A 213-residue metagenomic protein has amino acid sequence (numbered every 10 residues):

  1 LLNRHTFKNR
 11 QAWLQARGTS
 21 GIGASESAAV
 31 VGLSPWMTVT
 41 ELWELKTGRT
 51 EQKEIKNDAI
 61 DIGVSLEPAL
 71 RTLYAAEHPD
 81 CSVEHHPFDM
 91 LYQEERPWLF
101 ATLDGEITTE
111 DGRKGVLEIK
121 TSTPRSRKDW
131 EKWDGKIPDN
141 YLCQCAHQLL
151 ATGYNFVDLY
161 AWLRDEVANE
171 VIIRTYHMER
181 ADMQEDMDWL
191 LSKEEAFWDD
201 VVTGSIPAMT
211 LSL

Functional and structural regions predicted by a protein language model:
L1-S65: Charged, glycine-rich intrinsically disordered N-terminal tails and low-complexity linkers that flank
G32, E44, G48, W98 (+2 more regions): Glycine-centered secondary-structure boundary/capping sites
V39, L70, R113-G115: A generic secondary-structure signal marking the coil-to-beta-strand transition
T50, E54, L159, S205-A208: Secondary-structure transition/capping residues
I60, A76-L103, I107-W198, V202: Nucleic-acid nuclease catalytic cores
V201-L213: Residue patterns forming the tRNA-binding/recognition surfaces of aminoacyl-tRNA synthetases and related DALR
